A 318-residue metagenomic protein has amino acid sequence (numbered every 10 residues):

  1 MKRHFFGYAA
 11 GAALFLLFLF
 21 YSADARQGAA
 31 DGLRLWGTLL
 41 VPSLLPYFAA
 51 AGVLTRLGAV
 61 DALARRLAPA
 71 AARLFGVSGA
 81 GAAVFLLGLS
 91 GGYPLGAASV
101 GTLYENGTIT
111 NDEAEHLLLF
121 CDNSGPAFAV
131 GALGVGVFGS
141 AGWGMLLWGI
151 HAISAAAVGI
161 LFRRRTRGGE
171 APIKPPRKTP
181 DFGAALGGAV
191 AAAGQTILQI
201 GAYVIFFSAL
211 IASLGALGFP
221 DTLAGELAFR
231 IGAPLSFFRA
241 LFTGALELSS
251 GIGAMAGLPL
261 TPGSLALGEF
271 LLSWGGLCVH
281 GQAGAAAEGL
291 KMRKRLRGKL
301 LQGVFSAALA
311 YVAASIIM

Functional and structural regions predicted by a protein language model:
M1-A10: N-terminal membrane topogenic signal
K2-R3, F138-K178, A283-M318: Juxtamembrane and boundary regions of transmembrane helices in multi-pass small-molecule transporters and channels
A9-S22, A29-A49, V53, W148-R230: Selected transmembrane alpha-helices and immediately adjacent juxtamembrane segments of polytopic inner-membrane
L19-A30, R56-V60, G131-L133, A141 (+4 more regions): Transmembrane helix-loop junctions in multi-pass membrane proteins
P42, P46-V100: Membrane helical hairpin/interfacial module
A59, V190, G194-L272: Transmembrane helical segments that form the transport core of multi-pass membrane transport proteins
L63, F85-L86, L117, G144-G149 (+4 more regions): Hydrophobic alpha-helical transmembrane segments
L74-F138, A240-P259, L265-G289: Alpha-helical membrane segments and immediately flanking helix-loop junctions that form or couple to the substrate/ion
